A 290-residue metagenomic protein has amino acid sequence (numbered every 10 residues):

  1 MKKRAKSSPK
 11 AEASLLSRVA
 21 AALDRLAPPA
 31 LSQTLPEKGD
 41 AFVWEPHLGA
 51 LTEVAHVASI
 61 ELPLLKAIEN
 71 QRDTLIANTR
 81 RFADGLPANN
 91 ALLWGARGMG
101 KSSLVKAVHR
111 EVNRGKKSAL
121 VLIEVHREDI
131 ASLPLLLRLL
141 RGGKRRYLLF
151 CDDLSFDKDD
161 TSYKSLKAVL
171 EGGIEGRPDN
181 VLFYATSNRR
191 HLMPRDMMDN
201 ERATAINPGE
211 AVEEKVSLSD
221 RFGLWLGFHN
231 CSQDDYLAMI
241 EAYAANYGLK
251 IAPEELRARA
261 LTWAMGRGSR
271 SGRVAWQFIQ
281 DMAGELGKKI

Functional and structural regions predicted by a protein language model:
K3, H229-I290: C-terminal alpha-helical "lid" subdomain
R4-E53: Interdomain "pre-motor" coupling segment immediately N-terminal to P-loop NTPase/helicase cores
K10, A50-T74: Dynamic helix-loop-helix/coil hinge segments at AAA+ ATPase domain boundaries and subdomain interfaces
N70-D84: Pre-Walker A adenine-sensing motif
G85-A107: Walker A/P-loop nucleotide-binding motif
E111-Y147, S155-D159: AAA+/P-loop NTPase substrate/partner-engagement loops
N113-R114, G142, K158-A205: Conserved catalytic/switch belt of AAA+ P-loop NTPases
A203-V216, G223-L237: Conserved AAA+ ATPase "SRH/arginine-finger" region at the nucleotide-binding site
